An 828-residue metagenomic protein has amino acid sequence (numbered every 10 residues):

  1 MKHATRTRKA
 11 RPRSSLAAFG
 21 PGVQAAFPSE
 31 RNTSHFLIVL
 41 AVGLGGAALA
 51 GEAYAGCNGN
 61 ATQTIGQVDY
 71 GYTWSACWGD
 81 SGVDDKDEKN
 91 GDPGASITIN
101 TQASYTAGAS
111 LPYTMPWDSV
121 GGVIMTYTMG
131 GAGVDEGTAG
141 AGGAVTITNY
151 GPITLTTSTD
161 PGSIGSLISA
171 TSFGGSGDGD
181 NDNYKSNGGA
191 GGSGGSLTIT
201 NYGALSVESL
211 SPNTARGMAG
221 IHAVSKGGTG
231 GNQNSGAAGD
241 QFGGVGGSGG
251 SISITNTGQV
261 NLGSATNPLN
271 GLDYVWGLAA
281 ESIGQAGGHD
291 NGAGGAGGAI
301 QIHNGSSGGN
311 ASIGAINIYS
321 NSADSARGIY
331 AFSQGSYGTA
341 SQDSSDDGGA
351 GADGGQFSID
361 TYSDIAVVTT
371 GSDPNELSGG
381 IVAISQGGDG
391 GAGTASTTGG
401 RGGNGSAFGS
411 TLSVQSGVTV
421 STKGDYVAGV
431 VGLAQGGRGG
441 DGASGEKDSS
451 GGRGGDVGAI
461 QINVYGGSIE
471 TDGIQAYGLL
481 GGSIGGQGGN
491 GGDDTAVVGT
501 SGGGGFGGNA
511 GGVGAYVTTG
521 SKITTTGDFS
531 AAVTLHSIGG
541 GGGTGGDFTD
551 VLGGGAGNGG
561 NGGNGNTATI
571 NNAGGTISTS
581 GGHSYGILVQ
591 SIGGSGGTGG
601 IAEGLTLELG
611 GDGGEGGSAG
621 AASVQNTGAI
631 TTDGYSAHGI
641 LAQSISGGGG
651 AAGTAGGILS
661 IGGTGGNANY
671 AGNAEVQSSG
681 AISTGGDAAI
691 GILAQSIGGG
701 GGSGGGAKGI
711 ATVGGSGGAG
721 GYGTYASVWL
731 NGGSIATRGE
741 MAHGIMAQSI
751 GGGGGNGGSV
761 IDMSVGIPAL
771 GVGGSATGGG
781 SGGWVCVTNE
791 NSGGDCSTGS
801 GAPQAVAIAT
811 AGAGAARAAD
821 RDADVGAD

Functional and structural regions predicted by a protein language model:
M1-R31: N-terminal secretory signal peptides that target proteins for export/translocation
G51-A61: Cleaved targeting-peptide boundary
G59-W78, S96-M129, V145-I168, F173 (+18 more regions): Beta-strand-rich solenoid/repeat architectures in extracellular/passenger domains of polysaccharide-targeting enzymes
G71-T98, V134-T138: Extracellular beta-strand-rich solenoid/capping regions of secreted or surface-exposed proteins that bind or remodel
C77, A139, S172-G174, G179-K185 (+21 more regions): Structural boundary/hinge residues at secondary-structure and domain interfaces
G133-G137, N291, S396-T397: Charged, low-complexity interaction regions
